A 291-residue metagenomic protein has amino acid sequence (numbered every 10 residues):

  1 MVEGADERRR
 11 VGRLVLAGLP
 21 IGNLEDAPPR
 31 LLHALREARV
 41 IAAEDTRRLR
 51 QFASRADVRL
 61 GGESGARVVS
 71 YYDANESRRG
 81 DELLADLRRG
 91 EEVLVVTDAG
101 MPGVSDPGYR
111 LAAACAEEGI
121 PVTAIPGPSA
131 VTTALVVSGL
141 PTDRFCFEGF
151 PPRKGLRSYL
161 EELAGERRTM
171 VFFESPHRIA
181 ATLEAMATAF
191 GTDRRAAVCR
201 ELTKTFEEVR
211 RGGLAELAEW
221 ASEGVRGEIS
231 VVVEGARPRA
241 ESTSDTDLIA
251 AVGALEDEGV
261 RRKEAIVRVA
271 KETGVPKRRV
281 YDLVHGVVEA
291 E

Functional and structural regions predicted by a protein language model:
M1-Y72: Glycine-rich, flexible N-terminal cofactor/catalytic loop recognition
V2-E7, V11, R67, E91-E92 (+2 more regions): A contiguous loop/helix-start segment that scaffolds small-molecule binding in enzyme catalytic cores
R13-A17, R89-T97, F145, R168-F172 (+1 more regions): Generic beta-sheet signal
L35-I41, G119-T123, T169-M170: Short active-site oxyanion
V69-R78, F150-P152: Conserved helicase motor
D73-L87, P107: Short phosphate-binding loop-to-helix
D86-T133, P176-A181: A glycine-rich beta-strand to alpha-helix segment that forms a phosphate/ribose-binding loop at ligand/cofactor sites
Y109-E166: Class I SAM-dependent methyltransferase SAM-binding "motif I" and its flanking Rossmann-like core
